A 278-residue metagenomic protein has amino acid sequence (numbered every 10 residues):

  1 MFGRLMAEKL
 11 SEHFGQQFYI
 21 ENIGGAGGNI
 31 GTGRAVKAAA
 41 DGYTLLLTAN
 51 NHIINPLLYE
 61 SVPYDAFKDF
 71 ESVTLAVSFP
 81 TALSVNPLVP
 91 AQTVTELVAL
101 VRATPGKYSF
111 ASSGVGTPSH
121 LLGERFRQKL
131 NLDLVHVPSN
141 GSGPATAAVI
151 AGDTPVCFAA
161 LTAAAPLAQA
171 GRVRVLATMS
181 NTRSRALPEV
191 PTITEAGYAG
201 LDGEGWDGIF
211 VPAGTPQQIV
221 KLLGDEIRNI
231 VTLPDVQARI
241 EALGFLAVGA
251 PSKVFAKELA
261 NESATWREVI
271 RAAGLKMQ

Functional and structural regions predicted by a protein language model:
M1-K68, K107-S109, V115, N131-P155 (+3 more regions): N-terminal (or domain-start) structured segment
F2, M6, L10, G27 (+14 more regions): Stable alpha-helical elements in mature extracytoplasmic
L10, K37-Y43, L57-P144, I193-E195 (+1 more regions): Hinge/capping helix and adjacent helix->loop/strand transition within the periplasmic-binding protein
L47-T48, L75, S139, F158-A159 (+3 more regions): Short beta-strand and adjacent tight-turn residues that come in two discontinuous sequence segments and form the edges
H52-S61, R127-K129, V156-V190: A ligand-binding cleft/hinge motif common to bilobed small-molecule-binding domains
L132, T192-E195, Q217-Q278: An extracytoplasmic/periplasmic, membrane-proximal ligand-sensing/linker region
